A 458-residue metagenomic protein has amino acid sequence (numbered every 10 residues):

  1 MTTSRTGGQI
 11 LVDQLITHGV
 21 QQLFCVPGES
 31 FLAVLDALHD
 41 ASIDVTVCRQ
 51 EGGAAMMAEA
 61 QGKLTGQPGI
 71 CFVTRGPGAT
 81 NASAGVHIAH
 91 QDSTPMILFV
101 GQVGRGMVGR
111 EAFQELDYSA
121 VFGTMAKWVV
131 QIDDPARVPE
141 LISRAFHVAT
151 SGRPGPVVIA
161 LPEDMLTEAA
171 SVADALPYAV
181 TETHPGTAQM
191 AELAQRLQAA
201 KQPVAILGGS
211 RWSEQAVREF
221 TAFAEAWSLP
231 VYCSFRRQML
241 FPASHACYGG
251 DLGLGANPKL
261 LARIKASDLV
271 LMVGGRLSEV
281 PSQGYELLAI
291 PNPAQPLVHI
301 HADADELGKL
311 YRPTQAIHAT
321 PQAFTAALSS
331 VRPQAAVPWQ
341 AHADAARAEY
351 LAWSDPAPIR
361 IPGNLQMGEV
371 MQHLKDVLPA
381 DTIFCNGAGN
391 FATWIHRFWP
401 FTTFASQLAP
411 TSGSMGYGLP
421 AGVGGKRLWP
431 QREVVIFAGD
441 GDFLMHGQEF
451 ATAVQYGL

Functional and structural regions predicted by a protein language model:
M1-M57, E163-L166, A170-Q195, T221-A266 (+1 more regions): A cross-family phosphate/adenosyl-ligand binding-site feature
T2, A136, V172-A173, Q195 (+1 more regions): Phosphate/pyrophosphate-binding active-site segments
L11-V12, F31-V34, H39, A345-Q431: Active-site diphosphate/adenylate-binding microenvironment
T17, A37-H39, M57-P68, S83-V100 (+5 more regions): Alpha-helix C-terminal capping segments
G19-Q22, E59, K63-V100, G123-D174 (+6 more regions): Structural signature of the thiamine diphosphate
V26-G28, T46-M56, C71-G78, D133-D134 (+4 more regions): Active-site nucleophile and cofactor-binding loops and adjacent substrate-binding regions of central metabolic enzymes
S30-A33, G53-M57, P77-V86, H90 (+5 more regions): Short glycine/serine/threonine-rich phosphate/pyrophosphate-binding segments that cradle anionic phosphate groups
K63, S210-V298, P400-V423, R427-R432 (+2 more regions): Glycine-rich, anion-gripping cofactor-binding loops and their flanking helix/strand elements in enzyme active sites
